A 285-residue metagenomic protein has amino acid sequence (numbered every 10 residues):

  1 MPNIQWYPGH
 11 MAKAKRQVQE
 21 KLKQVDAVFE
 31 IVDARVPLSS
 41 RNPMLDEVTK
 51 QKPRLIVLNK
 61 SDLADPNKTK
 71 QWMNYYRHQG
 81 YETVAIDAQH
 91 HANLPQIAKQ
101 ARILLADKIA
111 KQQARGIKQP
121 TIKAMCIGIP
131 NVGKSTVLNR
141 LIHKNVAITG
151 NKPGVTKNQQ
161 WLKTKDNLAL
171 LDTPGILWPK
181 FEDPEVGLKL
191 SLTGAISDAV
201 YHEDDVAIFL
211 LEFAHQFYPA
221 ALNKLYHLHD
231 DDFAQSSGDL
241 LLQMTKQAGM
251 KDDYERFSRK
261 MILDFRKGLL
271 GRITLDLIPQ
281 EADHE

Functional and structural regions predicted by a protein language model:
M1-A27, R35-V36, R41-M44, V48-R54 (+4 more regions): Helix-rich effector regions associated with P-loop NTPase G domains
E30, I56-L58, C126: Structural beta-sheet core signal
P43-D46, K70-M73, A98-Q100, N139-L141 (+1 more regions): Short, glycine/charged-enriched secondary-structure capping and boundary segments
D62-G128, V146: Canonical P-loop GTPase G-domain recognition
A88, L138, L168-L171: Conserved active-site beta-strand-loop modules that form the wall/rim of enzyme catalytic pockets and either contain
Q96, Q100, T136, F209 (+1 more regions): Alpha-helical scaffold segments in soluble metabolic enzymes
K108-Q112, N139, N145-N151, F217-L222: Short, structured loop/turn "capping" segments at alpha-beta junctions
K123-H143, T173: Glycine-rich phosphate-binding P-loop
